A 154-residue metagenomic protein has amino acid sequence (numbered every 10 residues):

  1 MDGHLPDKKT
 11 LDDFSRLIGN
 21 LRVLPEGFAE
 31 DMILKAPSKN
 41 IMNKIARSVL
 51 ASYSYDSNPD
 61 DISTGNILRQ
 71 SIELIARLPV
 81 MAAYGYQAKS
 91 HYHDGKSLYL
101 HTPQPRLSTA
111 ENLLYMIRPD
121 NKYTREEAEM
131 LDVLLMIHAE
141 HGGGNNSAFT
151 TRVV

Functional and structural regions predicted by a protein language model:
M1-V154: Hydrophobic alpha-helical bundle cores within soluble ligand-binding/oligomerization subdomains
